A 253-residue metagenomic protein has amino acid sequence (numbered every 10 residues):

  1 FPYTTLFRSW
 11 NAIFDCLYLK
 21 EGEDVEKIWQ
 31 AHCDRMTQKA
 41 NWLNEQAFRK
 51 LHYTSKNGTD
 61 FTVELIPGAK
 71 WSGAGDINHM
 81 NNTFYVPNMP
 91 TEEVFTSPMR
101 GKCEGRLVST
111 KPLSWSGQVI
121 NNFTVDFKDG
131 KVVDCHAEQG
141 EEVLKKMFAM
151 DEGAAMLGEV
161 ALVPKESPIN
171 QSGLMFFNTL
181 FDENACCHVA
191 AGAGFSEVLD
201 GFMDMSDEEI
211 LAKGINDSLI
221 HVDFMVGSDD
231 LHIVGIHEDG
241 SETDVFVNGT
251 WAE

Functional and structural regions predicted by a protein language model:
F1-L6: Short, small-residue-biased leader/transition segments that mark boundaries at the very start of proteins
F7-F48: Solvent-exposed N-terminal domain segments of exported/luminal and surface proteins
K27-A31, S55, M99: Short, contiguous, pocket-lining structural segments that sit at or immediately flank catalytic/ligand-binding sites
A40-E64: Short, active-site-adjacent segments that bind or coordinate small-molecule cofactors and metal centers
T54, F61-E253: N-terminal small-residue-enriched
